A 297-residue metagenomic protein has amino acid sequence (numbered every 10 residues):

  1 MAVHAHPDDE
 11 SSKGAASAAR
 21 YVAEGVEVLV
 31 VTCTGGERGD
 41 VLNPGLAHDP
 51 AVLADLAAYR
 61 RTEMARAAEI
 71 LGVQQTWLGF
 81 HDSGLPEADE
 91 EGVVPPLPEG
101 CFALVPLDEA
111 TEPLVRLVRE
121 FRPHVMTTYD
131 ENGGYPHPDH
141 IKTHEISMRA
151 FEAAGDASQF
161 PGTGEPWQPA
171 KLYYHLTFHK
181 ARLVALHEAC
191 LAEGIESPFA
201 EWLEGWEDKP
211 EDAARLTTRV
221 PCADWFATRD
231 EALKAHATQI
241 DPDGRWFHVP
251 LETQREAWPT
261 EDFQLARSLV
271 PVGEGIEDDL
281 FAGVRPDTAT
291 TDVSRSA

Functional and structural regions predicted by a protein language model:
M1-R122, Q264-R267, V272-G273: Active-site rim/loop-helix segments in enzyme catalytic domains that contact anionic ligands
M1-V3, A88-A297: Metal-dependent de-N-acetylase/amidase catalytic core
